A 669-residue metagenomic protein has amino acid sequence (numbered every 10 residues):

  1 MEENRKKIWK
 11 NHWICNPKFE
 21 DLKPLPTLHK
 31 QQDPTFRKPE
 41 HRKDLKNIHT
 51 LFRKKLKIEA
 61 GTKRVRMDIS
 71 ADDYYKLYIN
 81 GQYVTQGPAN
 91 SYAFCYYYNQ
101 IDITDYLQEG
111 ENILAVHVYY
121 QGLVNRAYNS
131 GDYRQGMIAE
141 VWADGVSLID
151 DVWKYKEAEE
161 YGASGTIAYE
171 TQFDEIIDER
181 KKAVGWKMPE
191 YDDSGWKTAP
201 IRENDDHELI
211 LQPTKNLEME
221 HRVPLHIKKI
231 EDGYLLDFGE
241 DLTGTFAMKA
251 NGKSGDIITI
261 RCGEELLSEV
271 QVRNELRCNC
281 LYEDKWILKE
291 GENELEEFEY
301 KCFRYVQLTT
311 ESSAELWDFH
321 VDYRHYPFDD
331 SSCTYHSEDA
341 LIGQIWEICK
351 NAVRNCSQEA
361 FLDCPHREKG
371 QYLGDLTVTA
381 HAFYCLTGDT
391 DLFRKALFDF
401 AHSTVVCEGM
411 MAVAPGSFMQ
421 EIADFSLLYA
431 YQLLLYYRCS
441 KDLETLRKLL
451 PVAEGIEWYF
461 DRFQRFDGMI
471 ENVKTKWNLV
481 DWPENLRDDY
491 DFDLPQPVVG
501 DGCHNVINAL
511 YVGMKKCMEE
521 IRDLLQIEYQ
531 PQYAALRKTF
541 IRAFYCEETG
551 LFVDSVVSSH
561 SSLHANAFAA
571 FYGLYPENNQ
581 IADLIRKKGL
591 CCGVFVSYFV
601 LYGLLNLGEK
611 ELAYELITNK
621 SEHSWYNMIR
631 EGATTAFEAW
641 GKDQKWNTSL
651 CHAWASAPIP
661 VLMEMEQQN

Functional and structural regions predicted by a protein language model:
M1-H366, D375, D391-A396, M411-P415 (+3 more regions): Extracellular/oxidizing-compartment recognition motifs
G122, Q371-N669: Active-site core of glycosidic bond-cleaving carbohydrate-active enzymes
